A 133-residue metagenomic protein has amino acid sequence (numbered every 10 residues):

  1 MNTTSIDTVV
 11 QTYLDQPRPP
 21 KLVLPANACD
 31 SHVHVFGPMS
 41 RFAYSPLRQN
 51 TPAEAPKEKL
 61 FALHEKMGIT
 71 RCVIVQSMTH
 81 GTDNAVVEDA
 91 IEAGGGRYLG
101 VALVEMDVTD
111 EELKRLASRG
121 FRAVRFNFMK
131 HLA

Functional and structural regions predicted by a protein language model:
N2-T82: An N-terminally biased module of ancient metal coordination in phosphate/nucleic-acid-related enzymes
T4-T12, G81-A133: Active-site gating/metal-coordination segments in enzymes
